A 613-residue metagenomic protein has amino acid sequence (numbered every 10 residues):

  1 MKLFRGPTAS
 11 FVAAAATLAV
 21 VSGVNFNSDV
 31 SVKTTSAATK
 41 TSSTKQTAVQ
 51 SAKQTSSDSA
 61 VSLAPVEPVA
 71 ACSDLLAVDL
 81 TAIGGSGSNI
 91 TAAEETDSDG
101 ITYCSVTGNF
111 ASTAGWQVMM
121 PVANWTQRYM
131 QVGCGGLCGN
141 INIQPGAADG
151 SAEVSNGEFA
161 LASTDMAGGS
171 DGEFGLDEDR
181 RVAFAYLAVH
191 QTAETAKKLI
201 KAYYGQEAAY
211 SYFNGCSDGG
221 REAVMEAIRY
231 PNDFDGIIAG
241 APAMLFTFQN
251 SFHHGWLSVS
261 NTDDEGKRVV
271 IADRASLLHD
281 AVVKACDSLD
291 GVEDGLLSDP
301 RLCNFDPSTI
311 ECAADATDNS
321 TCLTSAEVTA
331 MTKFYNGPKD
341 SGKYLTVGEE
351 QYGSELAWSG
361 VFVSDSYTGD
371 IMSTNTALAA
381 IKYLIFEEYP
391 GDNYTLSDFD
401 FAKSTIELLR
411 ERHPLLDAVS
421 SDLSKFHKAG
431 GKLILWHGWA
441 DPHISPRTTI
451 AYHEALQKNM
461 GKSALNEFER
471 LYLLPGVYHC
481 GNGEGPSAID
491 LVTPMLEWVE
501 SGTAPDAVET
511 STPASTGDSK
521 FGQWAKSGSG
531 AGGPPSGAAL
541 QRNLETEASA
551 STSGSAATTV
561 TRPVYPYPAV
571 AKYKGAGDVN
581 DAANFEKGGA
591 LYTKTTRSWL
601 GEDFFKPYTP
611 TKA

Functional and structural regions predicted by a protein language model:
M1-D29, T34-A37: Fungal secretory targeting signals
G23-N27, K33-T35, K40-R128, V132 (+6 more regions): Catalytic-loop region of hydrolases
G135-G205, S251-F252, V259, N393-E407 (+2 more regions): Cap/lid segment of the alpha/beta-hydrolase catalytic domain
Q206-S217: Alpha/beta-hydrolase fold nucleophile elbow
G215-M225: Glycine-rich nucleophile elbow surrounding the catalytic serine of serine-hydrolase chemistry
M225-A227, N232-K339, L473, S487 (+1 more regions): A catalytic-pocket lid/entrance helix-loop region that shapes and gates access to the active site across common
L435-H437: Short beta-strand/loop motif that positions the catalytic acidic residue of the alpha/beta-hydrolase fold
F468-N482, A514-D518: Histidine-bearing beta->alpha loop at or near hydrolase active sites
